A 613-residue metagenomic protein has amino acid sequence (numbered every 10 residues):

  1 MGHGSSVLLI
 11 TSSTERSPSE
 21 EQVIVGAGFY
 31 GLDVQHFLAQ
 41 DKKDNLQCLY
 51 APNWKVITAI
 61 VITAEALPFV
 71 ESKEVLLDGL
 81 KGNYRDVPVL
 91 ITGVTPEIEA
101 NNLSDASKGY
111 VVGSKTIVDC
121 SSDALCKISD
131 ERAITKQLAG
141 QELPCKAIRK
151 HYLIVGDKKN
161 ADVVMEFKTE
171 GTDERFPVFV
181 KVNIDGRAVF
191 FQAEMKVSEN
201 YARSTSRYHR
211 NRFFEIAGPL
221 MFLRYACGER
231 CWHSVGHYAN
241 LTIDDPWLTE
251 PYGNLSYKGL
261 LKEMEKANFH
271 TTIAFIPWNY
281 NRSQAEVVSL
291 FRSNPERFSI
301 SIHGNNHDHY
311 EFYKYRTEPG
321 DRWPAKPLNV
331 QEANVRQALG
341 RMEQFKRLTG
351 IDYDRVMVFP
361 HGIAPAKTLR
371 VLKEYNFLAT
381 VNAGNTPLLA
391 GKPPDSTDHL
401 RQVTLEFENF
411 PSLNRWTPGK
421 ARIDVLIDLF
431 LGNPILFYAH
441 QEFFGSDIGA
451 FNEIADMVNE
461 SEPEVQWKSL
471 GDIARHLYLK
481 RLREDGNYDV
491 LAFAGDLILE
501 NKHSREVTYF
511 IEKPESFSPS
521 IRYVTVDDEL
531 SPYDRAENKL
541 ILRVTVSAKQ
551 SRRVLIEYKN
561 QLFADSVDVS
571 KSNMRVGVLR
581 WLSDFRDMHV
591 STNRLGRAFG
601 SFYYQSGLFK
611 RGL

Functional and structural regions predicted by a protein language model:
G4-V7, G26-F29, V56-I57, C120 (+3 more regions): A glycine-centered loop/beta-turn motif at secondary-structure junctions
S12, R16-I98: Helical hinge/lid and interdomain linker segments adjacent to catalytic or ligand-binding clefts that mediate domain
V34-H36, G218-L220, R224-V235, K262-N279 (+2 more regions): C-terminal domain-boundary segment and adjacent tail
L67-A139: A glycine-rich, often tryptophan-bearing local segment used as a flexible ligand/cofactor-contacting loop or short
Y84-R85, I91-D105, G109-V118, H270-L369 (+1 more regions): Metal-dependent polysaccharide deacetylase catalytic core of the NodB/CE4 family, i.e., the active-site-bearing domain
I117, L470-I473, K480-L613: C-terminal beta-sandwich/jelly-roll accessory domains of carbohydrate-active enzymes
S206-S299, D354: Active-site beta->alpha N-cap acidic-glycine motif
A226-L255, M264, N329-A333, Q344-V358 (+3 more regions): Catalytic grooves of carbohydrate-active enzymes
